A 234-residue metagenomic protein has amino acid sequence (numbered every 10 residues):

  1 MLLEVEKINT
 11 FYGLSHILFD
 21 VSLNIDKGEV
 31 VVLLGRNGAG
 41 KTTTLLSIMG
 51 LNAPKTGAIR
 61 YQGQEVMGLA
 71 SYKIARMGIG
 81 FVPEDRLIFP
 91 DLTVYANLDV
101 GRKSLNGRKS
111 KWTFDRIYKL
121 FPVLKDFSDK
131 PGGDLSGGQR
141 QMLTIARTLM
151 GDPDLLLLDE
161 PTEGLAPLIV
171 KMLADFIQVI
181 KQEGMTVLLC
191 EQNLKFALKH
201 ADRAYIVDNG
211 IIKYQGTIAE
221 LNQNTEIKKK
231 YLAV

Functional and structural regions predicted by a protein language model:
G13, P54, L92-W112, L120-K125 (+2 more regions): ABC-type ATPase nucleotide-binding domains, specifically the catalytic core motifs of the NBD
L34-R36: The feature captures the beta-strand-to-loop junction immediately N-terminal to the Walker
M49: Helix-to-loop junction immediately C-terminal to a conserved catalytic motif
G57-V66, M77, S110-F114: Conserved ABC transporter NBD signature motif
P131-L135: Conserved ABC ATPase signature
T148-L149: ABC ATPase C-loop
L156-E160: Catalytic Walker B motif of ABC-type/P-loop ATPase nucleotide-binding domains
